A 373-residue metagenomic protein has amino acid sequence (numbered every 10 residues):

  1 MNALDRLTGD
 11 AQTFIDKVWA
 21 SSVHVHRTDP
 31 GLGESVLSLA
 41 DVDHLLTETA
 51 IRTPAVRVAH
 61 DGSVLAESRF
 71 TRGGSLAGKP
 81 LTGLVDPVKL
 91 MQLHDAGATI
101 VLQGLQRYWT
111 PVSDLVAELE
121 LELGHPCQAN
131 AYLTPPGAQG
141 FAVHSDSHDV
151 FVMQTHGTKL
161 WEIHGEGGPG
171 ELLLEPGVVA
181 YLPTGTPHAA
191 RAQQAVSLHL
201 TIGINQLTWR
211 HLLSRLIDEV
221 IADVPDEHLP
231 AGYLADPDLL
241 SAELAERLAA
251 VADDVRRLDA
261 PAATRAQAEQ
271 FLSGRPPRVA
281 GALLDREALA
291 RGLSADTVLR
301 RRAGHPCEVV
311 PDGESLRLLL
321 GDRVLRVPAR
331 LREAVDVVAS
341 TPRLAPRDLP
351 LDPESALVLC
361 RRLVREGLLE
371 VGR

Functional and structural regions predicted by a protein language model:
M1-V18, P30-V178, T186-H228, A235: Active-site region of the double-stranded beta-helix
L4-T8, G140-A142, V179, L289-G304: Short, solvent-exposed secondary-structure boundary motifs
F14, W19-S21, V324-R373: Long, charge-rich, low-complexity alpha-helical segments
R57-A59, A266, D348-L349: Short coil/turn segments at secondary-structure boundaries
Y181-P183, G372: Residue-level recognition of conserved beta-strand edge/terminus positions
E219-G274: Long, charge-rich alpha-helical interaction segments
A260-V338, R361, R373: Acidic, low-complexity/disordered tracts enriched in E/D and polar residues
